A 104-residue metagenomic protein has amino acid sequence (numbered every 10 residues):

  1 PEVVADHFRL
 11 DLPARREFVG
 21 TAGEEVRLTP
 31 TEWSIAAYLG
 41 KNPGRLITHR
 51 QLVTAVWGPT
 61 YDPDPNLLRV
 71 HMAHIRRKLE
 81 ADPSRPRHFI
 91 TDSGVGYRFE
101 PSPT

Functional and structural regions predicted by a protein language model:
P1-A5, K78: Basic, amphipathic DNA-recognition helix from helix-turn-helix-like DNA-binding domains
A5-H7, S93: A general secondary-structure junction signal
H7-R9, H88: Short, surface-exposed charged micro-motifs
L10-R16: A short, compositionally biased
P13, E80, F99: Short acidic, gly/pro-rich beta-turn/loop elements at beta-sheet edges and active-site/ligand-binding grooves
F18, G23-P30, S34-H88, D92-V95: Positively charged, aromatic-enriched patches within helix-turn-helix-type DNA-binding elements, predominantly
R98-T104: C-terminal edge and immediately downstream basic/flexible tail or linker adjoining helix-turn-helix-like DNA-binding
